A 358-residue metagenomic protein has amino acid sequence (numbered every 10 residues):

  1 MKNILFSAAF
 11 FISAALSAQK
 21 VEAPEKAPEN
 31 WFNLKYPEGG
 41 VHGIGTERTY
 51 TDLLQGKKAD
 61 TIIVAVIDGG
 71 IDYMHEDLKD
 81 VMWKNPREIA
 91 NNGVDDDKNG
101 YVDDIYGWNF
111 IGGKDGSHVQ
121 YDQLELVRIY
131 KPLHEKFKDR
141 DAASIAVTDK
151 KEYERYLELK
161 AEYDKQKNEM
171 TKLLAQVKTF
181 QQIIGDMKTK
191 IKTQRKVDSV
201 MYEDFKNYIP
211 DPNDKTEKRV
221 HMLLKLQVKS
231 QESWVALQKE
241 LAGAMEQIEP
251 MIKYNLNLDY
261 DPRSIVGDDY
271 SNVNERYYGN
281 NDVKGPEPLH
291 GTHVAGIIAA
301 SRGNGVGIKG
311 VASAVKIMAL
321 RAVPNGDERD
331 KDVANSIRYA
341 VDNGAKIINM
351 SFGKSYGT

Functional and structural regions predicted by a protein language model:
M1-E22: Bacterial Sec-dependent N-terminal signal peptides
A18-V41: Sec-dependent signal peptide cleavage junction
T51-I63, I71-R329: Subtilisin-like serine protease catalytic core
D327-N343: Catalytic-core regions of hydrolytic enzymes
R329-V333, G353-T358: Substrate-binding/specificity loop regions of serine endopeptidase catalytic domains, predominantly subtilases
K346: Short acidic/polar active-site loop segments enriched in Thr and Asp
